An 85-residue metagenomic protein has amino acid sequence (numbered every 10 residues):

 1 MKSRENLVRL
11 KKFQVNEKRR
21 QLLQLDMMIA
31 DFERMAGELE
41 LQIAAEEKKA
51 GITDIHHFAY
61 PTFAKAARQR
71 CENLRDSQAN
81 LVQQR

Functional and structural regions predicted by a protein language model:
M1-R85: Charge-rich amphipathic alpha-helical interaction elements
